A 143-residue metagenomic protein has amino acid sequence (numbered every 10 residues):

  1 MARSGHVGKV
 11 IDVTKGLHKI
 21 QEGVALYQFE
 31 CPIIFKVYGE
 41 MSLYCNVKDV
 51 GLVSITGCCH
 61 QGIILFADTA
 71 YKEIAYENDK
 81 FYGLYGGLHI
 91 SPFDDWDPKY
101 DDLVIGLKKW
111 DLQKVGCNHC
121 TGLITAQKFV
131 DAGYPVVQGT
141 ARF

Functional and structural regions predicted by a protein language model:
M1-M41, K128, Q138-F143: Metallo-beta-lactamase
L26-L65: Conserved beta-alpha junction segments in alpha/beta enzyme cores
D49-V53, C58-A141: Cap/insert and terminal regions of metallo-dependent hydrolase folds
